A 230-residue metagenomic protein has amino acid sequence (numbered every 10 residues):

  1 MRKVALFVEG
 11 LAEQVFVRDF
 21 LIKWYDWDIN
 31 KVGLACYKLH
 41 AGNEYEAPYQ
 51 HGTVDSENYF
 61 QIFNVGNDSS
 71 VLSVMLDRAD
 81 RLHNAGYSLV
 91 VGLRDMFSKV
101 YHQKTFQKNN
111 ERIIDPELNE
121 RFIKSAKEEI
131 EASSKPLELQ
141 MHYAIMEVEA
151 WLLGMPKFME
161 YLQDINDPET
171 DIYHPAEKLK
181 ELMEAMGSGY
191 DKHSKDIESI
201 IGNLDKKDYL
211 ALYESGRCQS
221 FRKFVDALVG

Functional and structural regions predicted by a protein language model:
M1-A5: Extreme N-terminal starter segment of soluble prokaryotic enzymes
L6-G10, V17: A sequence-level detector for short glycine-anchored, His/Arg-bearing signature motifs that mark catalytic or binding
Q14-I62, G66-G230: C-terminal accessory helical subdomains adjacent to catalytic cores in phosphodiester- and nucleotide-handling enzymes
